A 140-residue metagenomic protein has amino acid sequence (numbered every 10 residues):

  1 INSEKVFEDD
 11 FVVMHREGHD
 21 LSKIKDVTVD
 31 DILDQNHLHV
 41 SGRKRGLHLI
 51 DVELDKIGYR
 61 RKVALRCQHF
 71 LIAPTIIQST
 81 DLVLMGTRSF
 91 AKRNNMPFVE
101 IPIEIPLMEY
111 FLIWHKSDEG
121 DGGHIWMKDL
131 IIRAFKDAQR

Functional and structural regions predicted by a protein language model:
I1, S22-K25, L49, N94-M96: Short, charged, surface-exposed secondary-structure boundary motifs
I1-D10, Q68-E119: Beta-alpha-beta core module
N2, N36, R60-V63, P97: Conserved beta-strand segments of alpha/beta enzyme cores
V13-H15: Intrinsically disordered, acidic Ser/Thr/Pro-rich N-terminal transactivation domains of bZIP transcription factors
L21-K23, V29, Q35-I57, G120-K128 (+1 more regions): Secondary-structure junction motif
L33-N36, R61, M108-F111: Short amphipathic alpha-helical segments
H39-V40, Y59-H69: Short beta-strand-to-loop elements that line the ligand-binding cleft of bilobed periplasmic-binding protein-like
R133-R140: Periplasmic-binding protein-like
